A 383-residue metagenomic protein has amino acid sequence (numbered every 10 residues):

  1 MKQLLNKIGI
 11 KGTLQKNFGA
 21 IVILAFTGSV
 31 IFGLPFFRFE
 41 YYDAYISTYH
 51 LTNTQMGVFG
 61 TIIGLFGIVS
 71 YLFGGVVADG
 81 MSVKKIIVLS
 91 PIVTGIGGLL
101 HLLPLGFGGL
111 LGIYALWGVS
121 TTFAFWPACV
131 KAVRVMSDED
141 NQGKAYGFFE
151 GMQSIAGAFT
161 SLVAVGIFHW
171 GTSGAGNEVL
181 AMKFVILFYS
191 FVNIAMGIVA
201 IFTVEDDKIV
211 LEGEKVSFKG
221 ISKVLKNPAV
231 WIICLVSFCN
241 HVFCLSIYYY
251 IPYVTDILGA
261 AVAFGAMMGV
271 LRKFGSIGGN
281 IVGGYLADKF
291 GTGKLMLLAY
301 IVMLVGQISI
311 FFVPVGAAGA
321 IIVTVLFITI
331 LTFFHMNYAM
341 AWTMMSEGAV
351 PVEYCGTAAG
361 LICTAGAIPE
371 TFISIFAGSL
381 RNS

Functional and structural regions predicted by a protein language model:
K2-Q15, D206-I233: Juxtamembrane intracellular "pre-TM" segments in multi-pass secondary transporters
R38-E40, Q153, G157-S161, A229-N280 (+2 more regions): Extracytoplasmic gate region of multi-pass secondary transporters
S70-S82, G279-G291, R381: Helix-to-loop junctions at the C-terminal end of transmembrane segments in multipass secondary transporters
G80-P91, D288-I301: Cytoplasmic membrane-interface "Motif A"-like loop-to-helix N-cap segments of 12-TM Major Facilitator Superfamily
A145-H169, C363-I373: Glycine-rich segments within core transmembrane alpha-helices of 12-TM secondary carriers
A164, S190-V210: C-terminal membrane-cytosol helix-exit motif in multi-pass small-molecule transporters
G293-M344: C-terminal transmembrane helical hairpin of 12-TM major facilitator-type secondary transporters
A349-N382: A late C-terminal transmembrane helix in Major Facilitator Superfamily
